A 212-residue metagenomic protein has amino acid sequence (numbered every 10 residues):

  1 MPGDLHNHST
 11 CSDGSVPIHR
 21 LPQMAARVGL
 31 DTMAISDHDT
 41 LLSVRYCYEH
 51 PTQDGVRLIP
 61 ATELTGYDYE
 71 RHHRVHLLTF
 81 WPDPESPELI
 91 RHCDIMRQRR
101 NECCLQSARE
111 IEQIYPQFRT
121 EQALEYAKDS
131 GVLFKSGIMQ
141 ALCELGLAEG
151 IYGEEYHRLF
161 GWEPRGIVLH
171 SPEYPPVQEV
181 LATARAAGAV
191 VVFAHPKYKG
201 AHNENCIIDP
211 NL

Functional and structural regions predicted by a protein language model:
M1-R74, F160-G161, P175-A184, G188-L212: An N-terminally biased module of ancient metal coordination in phosphate/nucleic-acid-related enzymes
H8-S9, D94-I95, Y126, G166-V168 (+1 more regions): Short, contiguous strand/loop micro-motifs
R20, D31, H38-I95, N101-E102 (+7 more regions): Mid-domain alpha/beta scaffold segments of enzyme catalytic cores
R91, G153-E154, N203-E204: A short secondary-structure junction signal
K128-Y198: Conserved acidic, metal-coordinating active-site core of Asp-based, Mg2+-dependent phosphoryl-transfer enzymes
